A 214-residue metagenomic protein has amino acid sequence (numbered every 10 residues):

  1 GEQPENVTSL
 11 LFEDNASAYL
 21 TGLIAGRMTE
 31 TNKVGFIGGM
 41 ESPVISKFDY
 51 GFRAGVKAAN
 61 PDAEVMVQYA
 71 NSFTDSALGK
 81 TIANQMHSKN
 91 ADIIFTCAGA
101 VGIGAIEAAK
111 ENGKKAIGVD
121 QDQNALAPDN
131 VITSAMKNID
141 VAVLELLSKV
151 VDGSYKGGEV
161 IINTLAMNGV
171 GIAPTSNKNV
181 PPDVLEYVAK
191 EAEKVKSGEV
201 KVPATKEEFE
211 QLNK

Functional and structural regions predicted by a protein language model:
G1-K214: A residue-level marker of the well-folded mature domains of exported/periplasmic proteins
